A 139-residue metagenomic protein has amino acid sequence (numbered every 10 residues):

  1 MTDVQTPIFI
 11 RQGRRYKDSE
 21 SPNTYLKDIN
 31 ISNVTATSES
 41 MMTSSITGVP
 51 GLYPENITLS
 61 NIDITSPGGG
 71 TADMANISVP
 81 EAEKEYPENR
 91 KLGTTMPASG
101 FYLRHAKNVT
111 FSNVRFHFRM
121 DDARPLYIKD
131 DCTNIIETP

Functional and structural regions predicted by a protein language model:
M1-P139: Extracellular/periplasmic carbohydrate-active domains that bind, remodel, or depolymerize complex polysaccharides
